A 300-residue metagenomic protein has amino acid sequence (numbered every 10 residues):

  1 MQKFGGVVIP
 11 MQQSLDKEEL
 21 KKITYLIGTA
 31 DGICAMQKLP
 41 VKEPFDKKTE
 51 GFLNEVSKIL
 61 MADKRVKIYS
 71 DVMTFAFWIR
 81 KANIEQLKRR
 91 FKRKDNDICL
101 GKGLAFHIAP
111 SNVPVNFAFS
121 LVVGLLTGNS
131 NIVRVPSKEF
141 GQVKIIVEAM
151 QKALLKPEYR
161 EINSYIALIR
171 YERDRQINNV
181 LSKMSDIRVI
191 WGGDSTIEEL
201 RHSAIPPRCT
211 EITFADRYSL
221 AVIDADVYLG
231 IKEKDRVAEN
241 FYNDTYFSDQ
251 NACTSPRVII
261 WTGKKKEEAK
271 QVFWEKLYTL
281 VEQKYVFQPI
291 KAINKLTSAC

Functional and structural regions predicted by a protein language model:
M1-G103: N-terminal Rossmann-like NAD(P)+-binding subdomain of aldehyde/semialdehyde dehydrogenases
V56-K64, L154, E158, A204 (+4 more regions): Structural signal for hydrophobic packing residues in well-ordered secondary-structure cores of soluble enzyme domains
K88-A153: Conserved small-residue-rich beta-alpha loop and adjacent elements that most often cradle the phosphate/pyrophosphate
S111, S137, D226, G263-K264: Residue-level signal for short, function-critical loop segments
N112-V113, S195-I197, E267: Glycine-rich nucleotide phosphate-binding loop and flanking beta-alpha elements of Rossmann-like dinucleotide-binding
G141-E148, L155, R160-S164, Y171: Glycine- and small hydrophobic-enriched segments that form the cores of compact globular domains
Y159-V258, G263: Conserved NAD(P)+-binding/catalytic subdomain of aldehyde/semialdehyde dehydrogenases
D249-S255, I260-C300: NAD(P)-dependent aldehyde/semialdehyde dehydrogenase
